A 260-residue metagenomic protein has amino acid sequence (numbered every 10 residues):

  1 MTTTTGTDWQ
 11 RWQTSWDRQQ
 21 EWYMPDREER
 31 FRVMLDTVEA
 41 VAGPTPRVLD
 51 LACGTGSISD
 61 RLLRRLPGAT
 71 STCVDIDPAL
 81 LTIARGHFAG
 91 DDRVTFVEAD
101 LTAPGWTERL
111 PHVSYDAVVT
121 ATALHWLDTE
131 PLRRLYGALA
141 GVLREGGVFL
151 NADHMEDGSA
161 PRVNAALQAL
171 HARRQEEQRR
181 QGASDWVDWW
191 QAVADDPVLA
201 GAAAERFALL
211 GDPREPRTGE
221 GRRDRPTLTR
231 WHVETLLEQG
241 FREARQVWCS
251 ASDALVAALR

Functional and structural regions predicted by a protein language model:
M1-G43, S57-R61: Conserved class I S-adenosyl-L-methionine
L49, S57-W106: Class I SAM-dependent methyltransferase SAM/SAH-binding core
A52: Conserved S-adenosyl-L-methionine
V119: A conserved beta-strand element that flanks and buttresses the S-adenosyl-L-methionine
R133-E145: A short glycine-rich, Lys/Arg-flanked "PGG" loop and its adjoining helix->strand segment in the class I
L150-G182: Conserved class I S-adenosyl-L-methionine
R223-Q239: Short alpha-helix
Q239-R260: Core SAM-dependent methyltransferase catalytic element
